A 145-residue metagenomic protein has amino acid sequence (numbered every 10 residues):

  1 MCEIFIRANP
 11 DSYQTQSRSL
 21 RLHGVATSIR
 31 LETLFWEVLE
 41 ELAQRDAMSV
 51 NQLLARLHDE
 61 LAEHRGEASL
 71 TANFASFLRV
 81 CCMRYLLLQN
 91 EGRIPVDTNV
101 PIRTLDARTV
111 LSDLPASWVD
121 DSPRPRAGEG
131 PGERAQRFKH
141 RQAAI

Functional and structural regions predicted by a protein language model:
C2, D11, T15, L54 (+2 more regions): Non-catalytic regulatory/interaction regions at protein termini and inter-domain linkers
E3-R30: Short Lys/Arg-rich basic patches
R21-L22, S28-F74, C82: Amphipathic, hydrophobic secondary-structure cores in small proteins
R65-R108: Short, positively charged interaction helices/loops
E91-D121, R137-I145: C-terminal charged interaction modules
G128-G130: Glycine-biased, low-complexity coil/linker segments
R134: Cationic, low-complexity basic patches in intrinsically disordered or flexible, solvent-exposed regions
